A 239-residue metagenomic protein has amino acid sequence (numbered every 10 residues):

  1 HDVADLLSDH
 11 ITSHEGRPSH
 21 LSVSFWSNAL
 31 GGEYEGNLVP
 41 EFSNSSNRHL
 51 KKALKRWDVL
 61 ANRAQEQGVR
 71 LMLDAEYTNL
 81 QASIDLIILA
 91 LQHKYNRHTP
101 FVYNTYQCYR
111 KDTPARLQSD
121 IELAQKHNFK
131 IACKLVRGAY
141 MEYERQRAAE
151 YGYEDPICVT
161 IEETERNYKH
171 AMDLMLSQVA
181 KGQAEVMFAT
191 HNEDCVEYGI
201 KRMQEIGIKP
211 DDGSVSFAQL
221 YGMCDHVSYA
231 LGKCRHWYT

Functional and structural regions predicted by a protein language model:
H1-T239: Positively charged, amphipathic and often flexible ligand-engagement surfaces
